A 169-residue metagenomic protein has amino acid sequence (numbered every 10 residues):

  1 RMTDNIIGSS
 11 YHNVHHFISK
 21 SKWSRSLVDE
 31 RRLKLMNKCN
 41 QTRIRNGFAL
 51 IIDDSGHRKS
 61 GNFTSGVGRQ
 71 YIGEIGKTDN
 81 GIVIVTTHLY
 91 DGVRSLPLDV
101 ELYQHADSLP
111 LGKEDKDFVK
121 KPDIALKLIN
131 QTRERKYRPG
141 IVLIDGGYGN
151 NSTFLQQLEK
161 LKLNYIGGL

Functional and structural regions predicted by a protein language model:
R1-L143, G147-L169: Conserved, well-structured functional cores that handle cations and Mg-NTP chemistry
